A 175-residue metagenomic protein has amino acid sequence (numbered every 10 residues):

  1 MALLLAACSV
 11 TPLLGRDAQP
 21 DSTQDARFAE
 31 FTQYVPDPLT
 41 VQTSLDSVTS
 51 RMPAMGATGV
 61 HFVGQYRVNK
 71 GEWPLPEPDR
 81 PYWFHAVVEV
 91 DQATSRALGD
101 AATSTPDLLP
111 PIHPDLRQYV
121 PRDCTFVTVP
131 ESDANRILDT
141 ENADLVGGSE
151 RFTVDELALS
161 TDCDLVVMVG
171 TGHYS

Functional and structural regions predicted by a protein language model:
L4-A7: C-terminal motif of bacterial Sec signal peptides marking the signal peptidase cleavage site
S9-W83: N-terminal export/targeting and maturation segments
T11, T23, T32, T40-T43 (+9 more regions): Residue-identity detector for threonine
D17, H61, Y66, V88 (+2 more regions): Compositionally biased, intrinsically disordered low-complexity regions
A54-S132: Mature extracytoplasmic domains of secretory-pathway proteins
G99-H173: Extracytosolic low-complexity repeat regions of secreted or lipid-anchored proteins
